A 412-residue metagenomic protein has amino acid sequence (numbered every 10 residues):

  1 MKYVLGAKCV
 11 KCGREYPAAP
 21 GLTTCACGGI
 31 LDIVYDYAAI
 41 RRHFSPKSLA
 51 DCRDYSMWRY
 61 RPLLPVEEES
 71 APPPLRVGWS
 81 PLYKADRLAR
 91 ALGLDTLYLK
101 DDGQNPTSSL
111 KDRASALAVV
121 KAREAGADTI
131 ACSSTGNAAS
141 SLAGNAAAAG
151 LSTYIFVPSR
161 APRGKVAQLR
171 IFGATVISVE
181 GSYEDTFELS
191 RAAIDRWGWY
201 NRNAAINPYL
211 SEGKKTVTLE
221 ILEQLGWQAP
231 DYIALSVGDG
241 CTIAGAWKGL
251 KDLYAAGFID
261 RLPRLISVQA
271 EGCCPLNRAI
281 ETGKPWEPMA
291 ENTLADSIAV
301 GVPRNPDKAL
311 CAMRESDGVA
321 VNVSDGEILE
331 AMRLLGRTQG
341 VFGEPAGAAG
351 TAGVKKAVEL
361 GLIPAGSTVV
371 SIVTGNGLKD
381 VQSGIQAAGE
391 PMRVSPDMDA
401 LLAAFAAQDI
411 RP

Functional and structural regions predicted by a protein language model:
M1-P412: PLP-dependent amino-acid enzyme catalytic core
